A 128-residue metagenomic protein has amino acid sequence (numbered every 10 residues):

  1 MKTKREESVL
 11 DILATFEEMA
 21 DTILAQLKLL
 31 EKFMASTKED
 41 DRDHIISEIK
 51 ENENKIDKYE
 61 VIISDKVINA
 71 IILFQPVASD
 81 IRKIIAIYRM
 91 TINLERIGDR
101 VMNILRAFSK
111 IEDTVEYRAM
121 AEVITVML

Functional and structural regions predicted by a protein language model:
M1-L128: Cytosolic, long alpha-helical scaffolding segments
